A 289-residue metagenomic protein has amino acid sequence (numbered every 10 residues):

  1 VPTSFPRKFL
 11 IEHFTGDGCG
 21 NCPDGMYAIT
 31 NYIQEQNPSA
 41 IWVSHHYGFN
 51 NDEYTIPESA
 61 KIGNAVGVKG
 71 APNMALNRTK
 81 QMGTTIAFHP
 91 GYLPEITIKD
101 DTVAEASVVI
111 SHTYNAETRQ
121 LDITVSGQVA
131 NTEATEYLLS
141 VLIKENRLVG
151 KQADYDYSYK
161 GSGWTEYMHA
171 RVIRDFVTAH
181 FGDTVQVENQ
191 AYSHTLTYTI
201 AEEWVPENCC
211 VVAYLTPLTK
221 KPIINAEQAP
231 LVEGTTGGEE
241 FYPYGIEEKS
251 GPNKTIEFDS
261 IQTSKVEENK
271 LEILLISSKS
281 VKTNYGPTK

Functional and structural regions predicted by a protein language model:
V1, N208-L215, T283-K289: Short, aromatic- and glycine-rich surface loops/edge beta-strands on solvent-exposed regions
V1-P6, E233-K254: Low-complexity, Pro/Thr/Ser/Gly/Ala-rich linker/spacer regions in secreted, extracellular modular proteins
T3-I41, H45: Local sequence-structure signature of Cys/Sec-based thiol-disulfide redox active-site neighborhoods
F5, E133-T135, V205-E207, S280-G286: Short loop/turn segments at connectors of secondary-structure elements within structured domains
K8, E105-I110, K254-Q262: Proline-enriched interdomain boundary motifs that mark the N-terminal boundary and often initiate the first structured
I33, Q128, I276-S278: Acidic, Ser/Thr
P38-P243: Short, conserved sequence motifs used for protein processing/export or organelle targeting and for catalysis
E247-K289: C-terminal outer-membrane/trafficking sorting elements
